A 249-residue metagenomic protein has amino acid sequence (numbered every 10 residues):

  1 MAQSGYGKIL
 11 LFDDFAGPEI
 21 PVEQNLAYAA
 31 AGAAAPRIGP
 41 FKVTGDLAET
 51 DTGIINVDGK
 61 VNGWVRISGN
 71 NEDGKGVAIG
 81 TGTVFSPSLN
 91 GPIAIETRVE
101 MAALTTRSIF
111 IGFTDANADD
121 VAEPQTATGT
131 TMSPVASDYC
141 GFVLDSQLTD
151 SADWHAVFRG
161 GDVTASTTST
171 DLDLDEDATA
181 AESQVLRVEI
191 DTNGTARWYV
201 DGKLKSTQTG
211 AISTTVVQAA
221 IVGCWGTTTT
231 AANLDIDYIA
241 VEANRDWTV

Functional and structural regions predicted by a protein language model:
M1-R107, N244-V249: Low-complexity, Ser/Thr/Pro/Gly-rich disordered linker/stalk regions
Q3-S4, K8, G210-V249: Ligand-recognition surfaces built from glycine- and aromatic
F15, I95-T97, A181-D191, A196-W198: Short tryptophan-centered beta-strand motifs in secreted/extracellular beta-sheet-rich domains of glycan-recognition
R66-W154: Secretory/extracellular carbohydrate-interaction modules and structurally similar beta-sandwich "look-alikes"
I95-T97, I109, Q184-L186, A220 (+1 more regions): Hydrophobic residues positioned within well-ordered beta-strands of beta-sheet architectures
F110-G112, R197-Y199, A240: Beta-strand signatures of extracellular beta-sandwich domains
F158-V185: Short, aromatic/His-centered strand-loop micro-motif at the edge of beta-sheets
N193, V200-A219: Short, solvent-exposed beta-strand-to-loop segments that form ligand-recognition rims of beta-rich domains
